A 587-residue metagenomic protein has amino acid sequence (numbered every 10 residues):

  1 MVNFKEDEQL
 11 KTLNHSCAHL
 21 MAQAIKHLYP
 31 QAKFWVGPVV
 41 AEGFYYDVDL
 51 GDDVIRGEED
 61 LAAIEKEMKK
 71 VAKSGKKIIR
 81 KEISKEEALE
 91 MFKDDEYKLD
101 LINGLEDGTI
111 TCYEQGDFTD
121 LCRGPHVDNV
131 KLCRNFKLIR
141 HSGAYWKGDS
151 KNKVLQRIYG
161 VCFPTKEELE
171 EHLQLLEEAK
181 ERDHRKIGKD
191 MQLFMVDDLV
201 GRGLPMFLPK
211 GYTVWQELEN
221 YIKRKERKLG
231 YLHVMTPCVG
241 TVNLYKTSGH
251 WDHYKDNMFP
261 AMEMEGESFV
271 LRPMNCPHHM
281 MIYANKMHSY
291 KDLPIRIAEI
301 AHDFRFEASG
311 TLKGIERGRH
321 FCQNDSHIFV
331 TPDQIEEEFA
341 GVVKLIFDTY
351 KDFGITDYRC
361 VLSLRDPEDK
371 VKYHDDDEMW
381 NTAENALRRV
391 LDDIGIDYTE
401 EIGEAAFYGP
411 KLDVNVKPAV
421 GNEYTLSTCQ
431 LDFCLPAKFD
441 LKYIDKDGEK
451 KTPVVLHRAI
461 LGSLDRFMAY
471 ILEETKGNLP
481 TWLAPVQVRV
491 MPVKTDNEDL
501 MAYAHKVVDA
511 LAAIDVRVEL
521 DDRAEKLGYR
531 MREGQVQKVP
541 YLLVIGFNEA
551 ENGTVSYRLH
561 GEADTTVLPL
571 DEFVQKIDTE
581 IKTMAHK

Functional and structural regions predicted by a protein language model:
M1-W35, V39-A41, D47-K587: NTP/phosphate- and nucleic-acid-binding module
